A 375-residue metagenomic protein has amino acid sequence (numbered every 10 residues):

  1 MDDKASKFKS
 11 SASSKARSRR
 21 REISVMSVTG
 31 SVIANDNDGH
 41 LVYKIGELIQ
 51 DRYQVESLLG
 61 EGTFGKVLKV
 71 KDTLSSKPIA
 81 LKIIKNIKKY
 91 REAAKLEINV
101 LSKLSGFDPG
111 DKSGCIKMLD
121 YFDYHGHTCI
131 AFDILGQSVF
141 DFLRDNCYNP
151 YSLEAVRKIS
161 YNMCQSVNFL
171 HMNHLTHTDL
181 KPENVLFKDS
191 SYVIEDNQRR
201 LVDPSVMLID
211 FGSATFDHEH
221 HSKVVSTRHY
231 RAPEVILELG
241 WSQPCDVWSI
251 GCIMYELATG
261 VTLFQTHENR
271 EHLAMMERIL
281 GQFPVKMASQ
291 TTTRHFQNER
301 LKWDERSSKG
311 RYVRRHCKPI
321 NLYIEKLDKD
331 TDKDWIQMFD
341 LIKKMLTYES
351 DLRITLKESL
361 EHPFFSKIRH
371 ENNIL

Functional and structural regions predicted by a protein language model:
M1-I45: Intrinsically disordered, low-complexity regulatory segments that flank or precede the catalytic domain of eukaryotic
I45, K66-K85: Glycine-rich ATP phosphate-binding loop
V55-T63, V67: Protein kinase glycine-rich loop
G106-D120: Conserved HxN/HPN-centered segment at the entrance to the catalytic loop of eukaryotic protein kinase-like domains
S113, G126-C129, I134-D203, W248 (+1 more regions): Conserved alphaE helix
C129, G212-F216, Q282-L341: C-terminal lobe substrate-recognition/regulatory segment of protein kinase catalytic domains
F216-D217, E234-C245: Conserved end of the kinase activation segment
D351-L375: Regulatory extensions flanking the kinase catalytic core
